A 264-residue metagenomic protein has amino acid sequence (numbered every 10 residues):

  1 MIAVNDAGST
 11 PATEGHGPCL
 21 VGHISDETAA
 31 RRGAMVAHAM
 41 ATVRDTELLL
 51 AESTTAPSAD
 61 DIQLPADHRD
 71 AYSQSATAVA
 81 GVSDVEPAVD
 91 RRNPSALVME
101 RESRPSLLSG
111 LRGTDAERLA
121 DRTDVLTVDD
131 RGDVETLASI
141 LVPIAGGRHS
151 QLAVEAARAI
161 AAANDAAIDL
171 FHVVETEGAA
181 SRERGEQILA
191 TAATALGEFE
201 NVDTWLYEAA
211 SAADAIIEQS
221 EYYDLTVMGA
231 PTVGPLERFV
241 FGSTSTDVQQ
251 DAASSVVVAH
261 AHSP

Functional and structural regions predicted by a protein language model:
M1-A30, A96, R101, D115-L152 (+1 more regions): Intrinsically disordered or low-complexity boundary/linker segments at protein termini and domain junctions
A3-E14, T55-P57, Q63-T114, D121 (+3 more regions): Structural beta-alpha unit
T28-R31, A56-Q63, S106-L107, G178-R184: Short, charged/polar "capping" segments at the starts of alpha-helices and the immediately preceding loops
A30-V43, Q151-A163: Histidine-anchored nucleotide/phosphate-binding helix
A39-V43, A66-D70, A161-N164, T191-E200: Short helix-loop-beta junction
T46-T55, I168-V174: Short internal beta-strands
R112-D115, G185-L189, F241-S245: Charged helix-capping and loop-helix junction motifs
A153-L196: Redox- and metal-dependent alpha/beta enzyme cores, enriched for Fe-S-associated oxidoreductases and cofactor-handling
